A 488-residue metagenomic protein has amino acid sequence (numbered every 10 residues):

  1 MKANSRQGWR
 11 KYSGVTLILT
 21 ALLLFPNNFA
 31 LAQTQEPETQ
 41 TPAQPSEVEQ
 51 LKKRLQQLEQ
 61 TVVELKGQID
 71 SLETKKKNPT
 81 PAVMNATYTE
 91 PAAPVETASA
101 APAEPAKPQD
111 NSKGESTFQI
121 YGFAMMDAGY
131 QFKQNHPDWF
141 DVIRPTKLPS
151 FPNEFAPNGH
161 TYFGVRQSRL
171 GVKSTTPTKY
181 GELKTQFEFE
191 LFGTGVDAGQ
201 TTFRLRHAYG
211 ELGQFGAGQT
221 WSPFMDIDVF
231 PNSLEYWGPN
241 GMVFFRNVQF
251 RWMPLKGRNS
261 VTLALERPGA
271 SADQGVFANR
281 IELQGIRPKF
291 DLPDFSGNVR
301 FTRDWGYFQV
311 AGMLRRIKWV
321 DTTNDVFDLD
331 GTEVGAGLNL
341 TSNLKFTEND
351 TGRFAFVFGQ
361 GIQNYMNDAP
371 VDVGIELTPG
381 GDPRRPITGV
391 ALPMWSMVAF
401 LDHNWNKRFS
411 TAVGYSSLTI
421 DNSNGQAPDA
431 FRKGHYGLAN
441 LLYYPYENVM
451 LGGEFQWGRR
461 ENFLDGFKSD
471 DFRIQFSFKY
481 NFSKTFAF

Functional and structural regions predicted by a protein language model:
M1-Y12: N-terminal secretory signal peptides that target proteins for export/translocation
G14-N27: Bacterial N-terminal signal peptides
L31-W139, F488: N-terminal periplasmic/intermembrane-space "pro-region" immediately following the signal or transit peptide
A106-Q274, K289-L292, S296-Y307, N343-T347 (+1 more regions): Outer membrane beta-barrel
Q131-N135, V196-A198, D226-F230, A270-G275 (+6 more regions): Outer-membrane beta-barrel proteins
G159-Y162, A198-T202, G238-F244, G285-D291 (+5 more regions): Replace "Gram-negative outer membrane beta-barrel proteins" with "bacterial and organellar outer membrane beta-barrel
R303-F431, F488: Detector for outer-membrane/organellar transmembrane beta-barrel domains, recognizing the amphipathic beta-strand
P445, S469-F488: Outer-membrane beta-barrel "beta-signal"
